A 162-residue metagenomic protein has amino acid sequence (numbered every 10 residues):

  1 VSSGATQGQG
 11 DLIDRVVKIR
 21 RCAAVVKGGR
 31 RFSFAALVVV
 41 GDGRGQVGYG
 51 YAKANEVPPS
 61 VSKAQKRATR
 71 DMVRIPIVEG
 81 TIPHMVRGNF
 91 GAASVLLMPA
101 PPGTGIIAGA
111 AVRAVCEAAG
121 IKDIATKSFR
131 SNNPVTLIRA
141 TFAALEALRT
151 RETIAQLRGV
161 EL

Functional and structural regions predicted by a protein language model:
V1-L162: Ribosome-associated RNA-binding proteins
